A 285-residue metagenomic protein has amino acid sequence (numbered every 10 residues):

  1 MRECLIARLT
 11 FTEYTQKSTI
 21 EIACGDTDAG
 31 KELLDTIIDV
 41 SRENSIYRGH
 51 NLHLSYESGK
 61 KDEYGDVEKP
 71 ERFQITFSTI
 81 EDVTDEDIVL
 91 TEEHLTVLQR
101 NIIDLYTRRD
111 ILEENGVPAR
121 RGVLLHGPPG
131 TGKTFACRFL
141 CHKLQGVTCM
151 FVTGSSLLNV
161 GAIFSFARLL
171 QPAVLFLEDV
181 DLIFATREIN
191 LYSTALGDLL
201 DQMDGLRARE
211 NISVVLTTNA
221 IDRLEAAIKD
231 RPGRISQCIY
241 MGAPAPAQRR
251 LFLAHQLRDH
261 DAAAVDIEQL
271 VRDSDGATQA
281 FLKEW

Functional and structural regions predicted by a protein language model:
M1-R109, R120, S155: AAA+ P-loop ATPase mechanoenzymes
T27, K31, D222, P246-A247 (+1 more regions): Loop/helix-junction capping segments adjacent to catalytic residues or to phosphate/diphosphate-binding pockets
A29-I37, I163, F252, W285: Hydrophobic side chains in well-ordered alpha-helices
T84-L270: Walker A/P-loop NTP-binding motif of AAA+ ATPase domains
L124, S274-W285: The conserved phosphate-sensing helix
